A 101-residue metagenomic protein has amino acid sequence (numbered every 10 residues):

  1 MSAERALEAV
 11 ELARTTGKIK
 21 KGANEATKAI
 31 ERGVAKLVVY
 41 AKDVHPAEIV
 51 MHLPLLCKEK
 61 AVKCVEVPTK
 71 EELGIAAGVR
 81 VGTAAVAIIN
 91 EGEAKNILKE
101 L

Functional and structural regions predicted by a protein language model:
M1-V34, E71, G92-L101: Polybasic, low-complexity intrinsically disordered tails and interdomain linkers
E11-R14, E31, P54, K58 (+1 more regions): Signal for well-folded cores of large energy- and translation-related assemblies
K28, M51, I75: Alpha-helical elements of the RecA-like P-loop NTPase motor core of helicases
D43-I49, P54-L55: Compact, glycine-rich, soluble single-domain proteins
L55-L101: Short basic, glycine-rich beta-strand/loop surfaces that mediate nucleic-acid
